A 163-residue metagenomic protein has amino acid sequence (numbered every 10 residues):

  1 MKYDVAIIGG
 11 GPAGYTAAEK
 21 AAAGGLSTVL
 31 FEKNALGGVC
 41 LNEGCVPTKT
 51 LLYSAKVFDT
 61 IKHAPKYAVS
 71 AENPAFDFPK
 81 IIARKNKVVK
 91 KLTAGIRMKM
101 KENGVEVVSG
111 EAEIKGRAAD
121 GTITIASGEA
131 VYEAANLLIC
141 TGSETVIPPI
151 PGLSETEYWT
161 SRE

Functional and structural regions predicted by a protein language model:
M1-A13: Beta1/beta-strand and adjacent pyrophosphate-binding region of the FAD-binding site in flavoprotein oxidoreductases
M1-Y3, E19-L26, F31-E163: Glycine-rich flavin
T16: Short alpha-helical segment within the catalytic ATP-binding CA
